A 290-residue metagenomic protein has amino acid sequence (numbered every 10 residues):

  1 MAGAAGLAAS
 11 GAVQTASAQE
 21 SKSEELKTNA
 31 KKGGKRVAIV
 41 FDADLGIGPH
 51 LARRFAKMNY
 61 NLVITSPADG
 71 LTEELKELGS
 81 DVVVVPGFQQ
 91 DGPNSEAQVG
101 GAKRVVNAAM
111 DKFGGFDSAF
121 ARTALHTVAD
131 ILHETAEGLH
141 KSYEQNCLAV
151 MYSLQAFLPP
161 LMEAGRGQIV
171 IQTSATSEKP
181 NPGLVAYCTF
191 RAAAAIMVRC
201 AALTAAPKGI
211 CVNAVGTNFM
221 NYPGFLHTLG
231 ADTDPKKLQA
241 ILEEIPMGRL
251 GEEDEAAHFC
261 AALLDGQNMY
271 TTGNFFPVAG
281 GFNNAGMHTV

Functional and structural regions predicted by a protein language model:
E25-V63: Canonical Rossmann dinucleotide-binding motif of NAD(H)/NADP(H)-dependent dehydrogenases/reductases, specifically
Q90-K103, D111, S118, A124-H140 (+4 more regions): Conserved mid-core segment of classical short-chain dehydrogenase/reductases
L125, L132-M151, V170, A194 (+1 more regions): Catalytic Tyr-X3-Lys loop
L154-Q155, R199: A short, exposed helix-loop element centered on a Lys and neighboring polar residues
P159, L203-T204, M269: Alpha-helical segment proximal to the catalytic Tyr-Lys
Q168-A193, V198-P207, F219-M220: Catalytic loop of short-chain dehydrogenase/reductase
A206, C211, T271-G273: Short, small/polar-rich loop/turn modules that mediate ligand/substrate recognition or access, typified
T272-V290: Short C-terminal tail/terminal secondary-structure segment of NAD(P)H-dependent dehydrogenase/reductase domains
